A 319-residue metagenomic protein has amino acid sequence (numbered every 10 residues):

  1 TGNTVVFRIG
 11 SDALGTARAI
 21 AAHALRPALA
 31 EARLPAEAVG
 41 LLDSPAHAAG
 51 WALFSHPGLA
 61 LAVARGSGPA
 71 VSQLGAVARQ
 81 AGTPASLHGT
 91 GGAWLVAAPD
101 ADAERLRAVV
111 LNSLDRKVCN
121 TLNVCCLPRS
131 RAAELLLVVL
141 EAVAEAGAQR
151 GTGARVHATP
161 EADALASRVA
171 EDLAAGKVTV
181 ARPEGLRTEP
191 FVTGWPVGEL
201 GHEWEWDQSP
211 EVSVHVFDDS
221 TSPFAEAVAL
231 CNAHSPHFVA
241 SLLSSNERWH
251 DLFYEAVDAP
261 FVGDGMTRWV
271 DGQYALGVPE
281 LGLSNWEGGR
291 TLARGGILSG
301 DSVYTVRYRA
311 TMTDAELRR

Functional and structural regions predicted by a protein language model:
T1-G40: A glycine-rich phosphate/pyrophosphate-binding beta-strand-loop-alpha-helix module
T1-T4, H23-E31, G68-D207: ALDH superfamily catalytic-core signature
T4-R8, V63, P84-L87, L95 (+2 more regions): Short hydrophobic alpha-helical runs that function as membrane-insertion/retention elements
V39-L59: A structured beta-alpha segment of the ubiquitous adenosine-cofactor-binding alpha/beta core
S44-A48, P69-A70, G92, E247-W249: Short acidic loop-to-helix transition motifs that present clustered carboxylates
C126-L127, Q208-T221, H237-L242: Short, well-ordered beta-strand elements within core beta-sheets of diverse protein domains
V156, D172, G176-T193, H237 (+1 more regions): C-terminal segments
